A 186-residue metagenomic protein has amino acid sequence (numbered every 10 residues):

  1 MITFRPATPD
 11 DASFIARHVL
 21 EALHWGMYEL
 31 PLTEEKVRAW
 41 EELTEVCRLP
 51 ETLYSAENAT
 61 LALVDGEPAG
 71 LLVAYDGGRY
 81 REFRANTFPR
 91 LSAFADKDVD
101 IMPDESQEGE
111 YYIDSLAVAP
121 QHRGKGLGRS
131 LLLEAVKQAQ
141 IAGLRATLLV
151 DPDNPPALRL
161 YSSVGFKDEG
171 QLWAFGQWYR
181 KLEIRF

Functional and structural regions predicted by a protein language model:
M1-D10, L30, F186: Conserved N-terminal entry element of GNAT/NAT acetyltransferase domains
H24-C47, S92-A95: Conserved GNAT-fold acetyl-CoA-binding loop/helix
K36-A59, L63-V64: Active-site rim helix/loop that mediates acceptor-substrate recognition in acyltransferases
L61, E67-D76, Y112, A117: Conserved beta-strand in the GNAT
D76-Y111, S115: Conserved acyl-donor/pantetheine-binding loop and adjacent beta-alpha core of acyl/acetyltransferases and related
G77-R79, T147-V150, S162, K167-K181: Conserved catalytic-core motifs of GNAT/GCN5-like acyltransferases
G109-Y111, R123, A139-D151: Conserved GNAT acetyl-CoA-binding A-motif
V118, G124-K137, R159-S163: Conserved acetyl-CoA-binding loop-helix of GNAT-fold acetyltransferases
